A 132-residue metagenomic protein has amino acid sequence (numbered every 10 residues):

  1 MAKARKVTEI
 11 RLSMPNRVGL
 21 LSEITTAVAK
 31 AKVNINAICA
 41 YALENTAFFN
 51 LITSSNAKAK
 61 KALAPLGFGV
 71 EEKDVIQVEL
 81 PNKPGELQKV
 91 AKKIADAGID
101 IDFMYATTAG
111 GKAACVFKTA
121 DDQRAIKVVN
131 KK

Functional and structural regions predicted by a protein language model:
M1-P84, Q88-K89, A95-K132: Structural preference for solvent-exposed beta-strand-turn elements and adjacent flexible terminal/loop segments within
